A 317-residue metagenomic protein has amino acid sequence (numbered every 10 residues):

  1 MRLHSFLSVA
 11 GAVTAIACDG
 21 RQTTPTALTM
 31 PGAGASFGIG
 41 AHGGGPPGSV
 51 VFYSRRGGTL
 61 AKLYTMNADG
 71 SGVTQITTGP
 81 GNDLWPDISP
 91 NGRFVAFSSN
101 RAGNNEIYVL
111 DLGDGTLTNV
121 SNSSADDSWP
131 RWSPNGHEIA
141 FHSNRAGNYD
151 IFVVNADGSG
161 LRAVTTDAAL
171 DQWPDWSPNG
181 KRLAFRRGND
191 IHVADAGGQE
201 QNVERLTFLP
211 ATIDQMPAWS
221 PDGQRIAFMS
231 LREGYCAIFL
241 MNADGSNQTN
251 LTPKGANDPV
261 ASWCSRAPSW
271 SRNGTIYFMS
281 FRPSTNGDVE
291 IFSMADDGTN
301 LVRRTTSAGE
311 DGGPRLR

Functional and structural regions predicted by a protein language model:
M1-L7: Bacterial N-terminal signal peptides that target proteins for export
G11-A12: Hydrophobic helical h-region of N-terminal Sec-dependent signal peptides in bacterial secretory/periplasmic proteins
A15-A17: C-terminal motif of bacterial Sec signal peptides marking the signal peptidase cleavage site
R21-R317: Sequence signature of WD/YWTD-type beta-propeller architectures
